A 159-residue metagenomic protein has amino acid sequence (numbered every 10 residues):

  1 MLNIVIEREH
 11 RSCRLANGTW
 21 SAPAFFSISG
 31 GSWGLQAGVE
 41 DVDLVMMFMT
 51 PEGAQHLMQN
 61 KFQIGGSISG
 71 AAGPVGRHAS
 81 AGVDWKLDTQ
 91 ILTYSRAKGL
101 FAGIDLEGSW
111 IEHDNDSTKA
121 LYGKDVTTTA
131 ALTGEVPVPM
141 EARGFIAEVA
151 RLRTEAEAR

Functional and structural regions predicted by a protein language model:
M1-R159: Small-residue-enriched, tightly packed secondary-structure blocks
